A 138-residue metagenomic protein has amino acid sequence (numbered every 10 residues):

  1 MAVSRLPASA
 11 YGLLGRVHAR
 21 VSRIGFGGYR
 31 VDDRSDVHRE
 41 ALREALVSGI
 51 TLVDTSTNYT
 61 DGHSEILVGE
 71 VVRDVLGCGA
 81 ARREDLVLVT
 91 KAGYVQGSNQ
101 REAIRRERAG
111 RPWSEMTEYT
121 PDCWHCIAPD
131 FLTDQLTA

Functional and structural regions predicted by a protein language model:
M1-K91, Q96-E107: N-terminal binding-site loop/beta-alpha segment at the start of enzyme catalytic domains that lines or forms
D36, R108-A138: Glycine/proline-rich, positively charged, aromatic-decorated active-site loop/lid region on the catalytic face
